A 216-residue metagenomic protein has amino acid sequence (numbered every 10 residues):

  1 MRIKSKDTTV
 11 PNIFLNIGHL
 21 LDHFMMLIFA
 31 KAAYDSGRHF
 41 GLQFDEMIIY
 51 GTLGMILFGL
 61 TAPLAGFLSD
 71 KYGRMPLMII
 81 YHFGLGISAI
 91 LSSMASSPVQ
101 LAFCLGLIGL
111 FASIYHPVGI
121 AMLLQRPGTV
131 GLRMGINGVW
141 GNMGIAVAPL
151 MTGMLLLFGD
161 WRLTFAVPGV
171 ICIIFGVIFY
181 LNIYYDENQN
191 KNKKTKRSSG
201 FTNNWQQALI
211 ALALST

Functional and structural regions predicted by a protein language model:
M1-K6, D186-L212: Juxtamembrane intracellular "pre-TM" segments in multi-pass secondary transporters
P11-F44: Extracytoplasmic
L27, M55-P63, I145-A146: Residue-level signature of mid-helix packing/kink "hotspots" within the transmembrane helices of 12-pass Major
A33, I120, G144-L156, T164: Small-residue (Gly/Pro/Ala) motifs that create kinks and tight helix-helix packing interfaces
L60-S96: Conserved MFS/SLC helix-loop-helix module at the cytosolic interface between two early adjacent transmembrane helices
S88, V99-L107: Paired small-residue
C104-G141: Cytoplasmic helix-loop-helix junction between adjacent transmembrane helices in 12-TM secondary transporters
G169-N192: C-terminal membrane-cytosol helix-exit motif in multi-pass small-molecule transporters
